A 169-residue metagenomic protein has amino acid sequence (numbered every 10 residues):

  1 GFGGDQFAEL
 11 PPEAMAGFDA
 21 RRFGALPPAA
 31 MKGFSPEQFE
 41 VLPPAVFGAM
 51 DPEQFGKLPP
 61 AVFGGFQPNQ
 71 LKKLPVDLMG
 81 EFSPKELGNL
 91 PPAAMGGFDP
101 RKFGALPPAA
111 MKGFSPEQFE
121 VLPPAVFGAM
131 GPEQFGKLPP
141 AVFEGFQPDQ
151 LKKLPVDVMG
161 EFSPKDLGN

Functional and structural regions predicted by a protein language model:
G1-N169: General marker for long, soluble alpha-helical cores
